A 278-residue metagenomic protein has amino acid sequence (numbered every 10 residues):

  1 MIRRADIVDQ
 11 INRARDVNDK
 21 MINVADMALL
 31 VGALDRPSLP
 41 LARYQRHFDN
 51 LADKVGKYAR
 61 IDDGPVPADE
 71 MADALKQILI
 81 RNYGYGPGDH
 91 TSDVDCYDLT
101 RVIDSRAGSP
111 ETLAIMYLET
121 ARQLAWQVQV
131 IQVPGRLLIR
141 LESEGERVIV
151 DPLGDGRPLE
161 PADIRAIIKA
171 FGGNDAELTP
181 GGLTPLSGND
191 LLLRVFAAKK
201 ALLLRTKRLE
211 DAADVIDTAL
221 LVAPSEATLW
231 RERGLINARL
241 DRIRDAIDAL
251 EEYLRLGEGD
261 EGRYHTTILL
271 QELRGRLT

Functional and structural regions predicted by a protein language model:
M1-T278: A structural boundary/capping signal
